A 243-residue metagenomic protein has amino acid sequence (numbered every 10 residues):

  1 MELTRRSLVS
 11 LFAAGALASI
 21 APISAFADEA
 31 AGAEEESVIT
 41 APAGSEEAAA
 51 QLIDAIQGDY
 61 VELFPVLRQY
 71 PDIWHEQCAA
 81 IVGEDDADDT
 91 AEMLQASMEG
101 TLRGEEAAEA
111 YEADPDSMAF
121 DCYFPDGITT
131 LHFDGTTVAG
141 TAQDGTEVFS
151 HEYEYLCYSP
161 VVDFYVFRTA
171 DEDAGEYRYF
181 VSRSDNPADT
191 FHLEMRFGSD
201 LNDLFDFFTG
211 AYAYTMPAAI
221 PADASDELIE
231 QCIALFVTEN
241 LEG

Functional and structural regions predicted by a protein language model:
R5-V9: N-terminal export leaders
S10-A13, E36-P42, I53, L67 (+3 more regions): A composition-driven surface/loop motif
A14-G15, A25: Cleavable N-terminal signal peptides
A21-A33: Sec-dependent signal peptide cleavage junction
P42-V61: N-terminal helix-cap/turn-to-beta initiation motif at the start of protein domains
I56, F64-P71: Sec/Tat-exported extracytoplasmic proteins
V66, A113-G243: Calycin-type beta-barrel ligand-binding domains and close structural analogs
Y70-A119, E194, F205-F208: Mixed-charge, low-complexity intrinsically disordered segments
